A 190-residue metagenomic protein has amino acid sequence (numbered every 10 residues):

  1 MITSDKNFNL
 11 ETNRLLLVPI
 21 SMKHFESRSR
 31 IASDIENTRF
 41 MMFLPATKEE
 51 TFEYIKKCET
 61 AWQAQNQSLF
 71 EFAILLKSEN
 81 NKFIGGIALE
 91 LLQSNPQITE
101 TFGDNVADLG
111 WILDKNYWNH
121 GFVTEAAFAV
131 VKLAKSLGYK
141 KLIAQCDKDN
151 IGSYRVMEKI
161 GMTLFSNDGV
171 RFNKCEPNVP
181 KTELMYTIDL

Functional and structural regions predicted by a protein language model:
M1-R39, L75-L190: Acyl-donor (CoA/ACP) binding surface of acyl/acetyltransferases
E36-E59, F70-F72: Conserved GNAT-fold acetyl-CoA-binding loop/helix
W62-S68: Short loop/turn motifs at secondary-structure junctions and domain boundaries
S68-F70, K140: Short coil/turn segments at beta-strand junctions that form active-site/ligand-binding loops
